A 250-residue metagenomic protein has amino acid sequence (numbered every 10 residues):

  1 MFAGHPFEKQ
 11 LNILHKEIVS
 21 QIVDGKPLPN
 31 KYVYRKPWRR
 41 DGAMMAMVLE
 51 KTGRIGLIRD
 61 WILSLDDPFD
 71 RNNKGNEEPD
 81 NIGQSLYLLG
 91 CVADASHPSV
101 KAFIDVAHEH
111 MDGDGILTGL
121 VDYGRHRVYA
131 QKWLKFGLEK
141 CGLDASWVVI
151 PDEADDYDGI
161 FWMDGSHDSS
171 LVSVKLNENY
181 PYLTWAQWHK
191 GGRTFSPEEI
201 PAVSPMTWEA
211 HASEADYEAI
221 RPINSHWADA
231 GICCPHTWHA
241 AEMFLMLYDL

Functional and structural regions predicted by a protein language model:
M1-A3, L63, D155-D158: Charged, low-complexity, helix-prone segments enriched in Lys/Glu/Asp/Gln
M1-R40, K51, D60, A219: Low-complexity, Ser/Thr/Pro/Gly-enriched N-terminal "stalk/linker" regions
R35-G56, L88-A95, L138-C141, W162-E199: Alpha-helical support elements that line or immediately flank enzyme active sites and cofactor-binding pockets
K36-A43, L49-L138: Aromatic-rich carbohydrate-recognition surfaces in CAZymes
F69-D70, W147-L250: Non-catalytic carbohydrate-binding regions of carbohydrate-active enzymes
